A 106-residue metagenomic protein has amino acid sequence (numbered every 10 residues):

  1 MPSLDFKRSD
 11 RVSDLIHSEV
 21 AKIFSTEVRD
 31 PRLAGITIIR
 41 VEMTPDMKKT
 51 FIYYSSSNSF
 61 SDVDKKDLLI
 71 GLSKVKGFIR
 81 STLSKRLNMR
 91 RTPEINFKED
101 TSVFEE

Functional and structural regions predicted by a protein language model:
M1-K49, S55-E106: Charge-rich, low-complexity N-terminal segments
